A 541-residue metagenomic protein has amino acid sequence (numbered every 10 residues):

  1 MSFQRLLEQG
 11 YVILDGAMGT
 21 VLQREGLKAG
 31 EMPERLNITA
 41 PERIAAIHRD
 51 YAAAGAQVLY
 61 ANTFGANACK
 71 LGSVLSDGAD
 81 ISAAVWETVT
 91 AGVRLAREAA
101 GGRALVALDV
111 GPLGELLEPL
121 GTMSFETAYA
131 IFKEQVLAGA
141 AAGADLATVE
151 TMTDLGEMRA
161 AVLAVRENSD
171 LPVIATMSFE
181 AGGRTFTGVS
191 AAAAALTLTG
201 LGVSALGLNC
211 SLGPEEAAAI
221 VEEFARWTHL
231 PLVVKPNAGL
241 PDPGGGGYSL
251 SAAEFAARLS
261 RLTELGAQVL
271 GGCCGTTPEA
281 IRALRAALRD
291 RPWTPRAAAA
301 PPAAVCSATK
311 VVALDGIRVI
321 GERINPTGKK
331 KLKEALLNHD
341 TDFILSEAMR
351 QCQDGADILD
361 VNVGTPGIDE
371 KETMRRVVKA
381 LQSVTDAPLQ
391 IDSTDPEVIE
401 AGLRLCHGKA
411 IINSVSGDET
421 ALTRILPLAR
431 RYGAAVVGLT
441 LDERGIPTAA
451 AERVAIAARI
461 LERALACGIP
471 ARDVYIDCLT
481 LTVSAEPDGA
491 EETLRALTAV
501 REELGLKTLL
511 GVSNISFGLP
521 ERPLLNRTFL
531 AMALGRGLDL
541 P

Functional and structural regions predicted by a protein language model:
M1-P541: Domain-level signal for soluble alpha/beta catalytic cores
